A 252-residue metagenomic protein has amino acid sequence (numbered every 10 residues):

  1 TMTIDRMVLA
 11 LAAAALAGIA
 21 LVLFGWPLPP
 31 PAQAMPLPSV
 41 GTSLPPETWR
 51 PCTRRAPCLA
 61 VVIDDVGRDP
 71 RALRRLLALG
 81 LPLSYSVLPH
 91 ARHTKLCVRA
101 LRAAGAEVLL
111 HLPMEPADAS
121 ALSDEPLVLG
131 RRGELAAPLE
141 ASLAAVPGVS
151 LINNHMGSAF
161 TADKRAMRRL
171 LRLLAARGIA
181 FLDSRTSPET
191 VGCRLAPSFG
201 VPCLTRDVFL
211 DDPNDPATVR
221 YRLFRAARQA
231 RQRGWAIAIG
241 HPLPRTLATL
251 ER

Functional and structural regions predicted by a protein language model:
M2-P57: Terminal interaction modules at protein C-ends
E47-S123: Active-site beta->alpha N-cap acidic-glycine motif
R55-L59, L81-L83, A104-V108, P147-S150 (+3 more regions): Short, well-ordered coil/turn segments that N-cap beta-strands
A56-I63, E125-P126, H155, L210-N214: Glycine-rich phosphate-binding "P-loop"
R74, H93-V98, A166-R172, L223-R231: Histidine/acidic residue-rich metal-binding segments in metalloenzymes
L77, R102, A175, P197 (+1 more regions): Anion (oxyanion) recognition and catalysis
P89-L96, V128-P138: Glycine-rich anion/phosphate-binding loops
R131-F224, W235, H241-R252: Catalytic domains of cell-wall/extracellular-matrix polysaccharide-remodeling enzymes, centered on de-N-acetylation
